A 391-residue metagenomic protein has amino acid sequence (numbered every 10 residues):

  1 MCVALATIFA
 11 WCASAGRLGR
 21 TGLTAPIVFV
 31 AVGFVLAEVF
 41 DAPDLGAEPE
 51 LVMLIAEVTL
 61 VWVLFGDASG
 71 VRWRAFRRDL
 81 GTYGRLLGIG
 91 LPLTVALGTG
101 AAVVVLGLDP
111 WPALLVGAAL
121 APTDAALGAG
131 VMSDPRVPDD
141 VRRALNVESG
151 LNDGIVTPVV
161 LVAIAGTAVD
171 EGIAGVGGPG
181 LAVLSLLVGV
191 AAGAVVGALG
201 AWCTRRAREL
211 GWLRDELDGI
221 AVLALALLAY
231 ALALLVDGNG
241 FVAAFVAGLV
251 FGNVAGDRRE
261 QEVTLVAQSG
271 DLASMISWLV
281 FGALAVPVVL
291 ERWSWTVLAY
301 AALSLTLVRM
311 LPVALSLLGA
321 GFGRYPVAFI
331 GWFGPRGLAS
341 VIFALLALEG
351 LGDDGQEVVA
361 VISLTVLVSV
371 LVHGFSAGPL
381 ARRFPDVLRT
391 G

Functional and structural regions predicted by a protein language model:
M1-G391: Transmembrane helical cores of multi-pass secondary ion antiporters/exchangers
